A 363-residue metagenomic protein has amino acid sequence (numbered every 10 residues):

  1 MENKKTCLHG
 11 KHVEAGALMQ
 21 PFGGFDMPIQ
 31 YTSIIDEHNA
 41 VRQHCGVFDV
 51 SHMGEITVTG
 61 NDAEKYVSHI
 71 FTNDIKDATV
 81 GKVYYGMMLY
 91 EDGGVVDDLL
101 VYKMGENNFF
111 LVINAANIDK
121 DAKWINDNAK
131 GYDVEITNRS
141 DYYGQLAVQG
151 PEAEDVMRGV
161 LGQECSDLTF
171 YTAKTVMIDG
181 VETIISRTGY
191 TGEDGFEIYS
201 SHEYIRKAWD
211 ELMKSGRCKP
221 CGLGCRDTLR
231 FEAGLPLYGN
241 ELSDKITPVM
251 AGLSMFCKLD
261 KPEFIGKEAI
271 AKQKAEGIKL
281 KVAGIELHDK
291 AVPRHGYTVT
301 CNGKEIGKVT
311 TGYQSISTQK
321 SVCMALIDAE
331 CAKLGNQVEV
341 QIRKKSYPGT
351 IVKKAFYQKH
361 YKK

Functional and structural regions predicted by a protein language model:
M1-G23, M27-I29, M104-K363: Conserved, structured C-terminal
M1-G86, G94-V96: Acidic, proline/glycine-enriched N-terminal capping motif
I34-Q43, M88-D98, K130-Y132, M177-I184 (+1 more regions): Short amphipathic beta-strand starts and helix->beta connectors
H44, D92-G93, G222, D227: A subset of signal/propeptide-processing and intrinsically disordered low-complexity segments in secreted/extracellular
D74-N107, V112-N128: Well-ordered mid-protein domain cores that form the structural environment of catalytic cofactors
